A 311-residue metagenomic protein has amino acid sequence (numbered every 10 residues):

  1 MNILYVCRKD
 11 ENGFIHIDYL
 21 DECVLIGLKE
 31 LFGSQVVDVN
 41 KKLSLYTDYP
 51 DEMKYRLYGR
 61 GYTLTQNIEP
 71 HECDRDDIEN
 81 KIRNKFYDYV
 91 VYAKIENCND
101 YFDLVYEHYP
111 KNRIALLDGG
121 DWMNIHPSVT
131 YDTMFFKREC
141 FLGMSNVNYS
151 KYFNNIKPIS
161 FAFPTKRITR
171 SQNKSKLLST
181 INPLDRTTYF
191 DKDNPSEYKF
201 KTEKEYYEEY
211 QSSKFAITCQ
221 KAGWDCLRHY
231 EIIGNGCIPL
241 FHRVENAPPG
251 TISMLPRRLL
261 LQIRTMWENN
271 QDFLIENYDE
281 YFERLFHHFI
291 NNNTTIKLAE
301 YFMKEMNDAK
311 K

Functional and structural regions predicted by a protein language model:
N2-A309: Nucleotide-sugar donor-binding catalytic core of glycosyltransferases
